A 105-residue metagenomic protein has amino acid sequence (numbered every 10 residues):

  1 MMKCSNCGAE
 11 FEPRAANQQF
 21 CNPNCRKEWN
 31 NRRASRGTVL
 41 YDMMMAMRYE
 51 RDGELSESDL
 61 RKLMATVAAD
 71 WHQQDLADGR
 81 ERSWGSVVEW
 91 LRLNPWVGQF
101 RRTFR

Functional and structural regions predicted by a protein language model:
M1-A34: BZIP DNA-binding basic region
S35-R105: Long, charged interaction segments in nuclear RNA/chromatin-associated proteins
